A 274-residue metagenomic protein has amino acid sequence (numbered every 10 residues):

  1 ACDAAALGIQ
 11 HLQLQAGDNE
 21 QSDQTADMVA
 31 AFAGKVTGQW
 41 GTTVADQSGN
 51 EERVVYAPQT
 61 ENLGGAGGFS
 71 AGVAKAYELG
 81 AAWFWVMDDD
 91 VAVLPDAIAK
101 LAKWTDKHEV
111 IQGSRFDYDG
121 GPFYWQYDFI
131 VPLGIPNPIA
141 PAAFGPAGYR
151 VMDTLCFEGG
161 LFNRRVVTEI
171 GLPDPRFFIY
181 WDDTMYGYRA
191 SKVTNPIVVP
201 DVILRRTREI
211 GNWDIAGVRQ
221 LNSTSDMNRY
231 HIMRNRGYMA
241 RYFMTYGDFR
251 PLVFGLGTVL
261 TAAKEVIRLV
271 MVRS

Functional and structural regions predicted by a protein language model:
C2-A57: Acidic donor-binding segment of Leloir-type glycosyltransferases
Y56-L79: Glycine-rich, basic loop-to-helix element that forms the pyrophosphate-binding segment of sugar-nucleotide handling
A81-D90: Short beta-strand-to-loop acidic/aromatic patch adjacent to the donor-nucleotide binding site
D96-Q126: Conserved donor NDP-sugar-binding/catalytic core segment of glycosyltransferases
A142-F162: A recurrent flexible, glycine/aromatic-enriched loop bordering the glycosyltransferase active site that acts as
G160, V166-G171, R176-V202: A short, conserved alpha-helix in the catalytic core of glycosyltransferases
V199-Q220: Active-site donor/metal-binding and catalytic loop motifs of nucleotide-sugar-dependent glycosylation enzymes
M244-S274: Non-catalytic, C-terminal membrane-associated alpha-helical segments of glycosyltransferases
